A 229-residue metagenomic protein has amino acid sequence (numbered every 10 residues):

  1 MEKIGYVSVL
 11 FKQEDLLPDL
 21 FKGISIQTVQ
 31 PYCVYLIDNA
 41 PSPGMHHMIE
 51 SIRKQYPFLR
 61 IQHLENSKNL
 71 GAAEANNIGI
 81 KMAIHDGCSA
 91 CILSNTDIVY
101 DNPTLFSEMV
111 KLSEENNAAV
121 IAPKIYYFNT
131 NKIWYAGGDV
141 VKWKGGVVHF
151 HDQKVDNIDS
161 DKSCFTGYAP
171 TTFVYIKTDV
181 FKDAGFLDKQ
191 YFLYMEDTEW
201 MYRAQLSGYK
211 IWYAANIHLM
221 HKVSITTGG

Functional and structural regions predicted by a protein language model:
F21-K22, H46, N77, N102-E114 (+1 more regions): Short alpha-helix within the catalytic core of nucleotide-sugar-dependent glycosyltransferases
K22-Y32: Short, acidic, metal-binding catalytic loop of nucleotide-sugar glycosyltransferases
D38-M48, K68: A conserved acidic beta->alpha catalytic loop
N66-D86: Glycine-rich, basic loop-to-helix element that forms the pyrophosphate-binding segment of sugar-nucleotide handling
C88-V99: Short beta-strand-to-loop acidic/aromatic patch adjacent to the donor-nucleotide binding site
I98-Y135, V140-K142: Conserved donor NDP-sugar-binding/catalytic core segment of glycosyltransferases
K142-G167: Short, flexible, basic/aromatic active-site loop/helix in glycosyltransferases
G167-I176, V180-F186, Q190-H218: A short, conserved alpha-helix in the catalytic core of glycosyltransferases
